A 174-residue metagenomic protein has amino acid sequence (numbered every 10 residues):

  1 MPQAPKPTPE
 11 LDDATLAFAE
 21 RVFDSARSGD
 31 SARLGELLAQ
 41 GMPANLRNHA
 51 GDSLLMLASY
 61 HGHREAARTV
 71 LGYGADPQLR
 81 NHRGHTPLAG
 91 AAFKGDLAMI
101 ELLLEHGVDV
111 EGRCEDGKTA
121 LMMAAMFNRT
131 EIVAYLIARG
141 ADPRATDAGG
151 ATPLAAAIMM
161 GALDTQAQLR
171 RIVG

Functional and structural regions predicted by a protein language model:
M1-V22, H106, A138-R139, A148-A151 (+1 more regions): Ankyrin-repeat-protein effector appendages
A17-A39: Alpha-helical segment of the N-proximal tetratricopeptide repeat
D24-G29, L57-H63, G90-D96, M123-R129 (+1 more regions): Ankyrin repeat A-helix N-terminal signature
R33, E65-A66, A98-M99, E131-I132 (+1 more regions): Conserved ankyrin/ankyrin-like repeat signature
G35-P43, R68-D76, E101-D109, Y135-D142 (+1 more regions): Ankyrin repeat domain, specifically the short helix-to-loop turn at the C-terminus of the second helix of each repeat
L46-R47, P77-R80, V110-R113, A145-T146: Ankyrin repeat boundary signal
Y60, H82-E105, E111: Alpha-helical adaptor scaffolds
